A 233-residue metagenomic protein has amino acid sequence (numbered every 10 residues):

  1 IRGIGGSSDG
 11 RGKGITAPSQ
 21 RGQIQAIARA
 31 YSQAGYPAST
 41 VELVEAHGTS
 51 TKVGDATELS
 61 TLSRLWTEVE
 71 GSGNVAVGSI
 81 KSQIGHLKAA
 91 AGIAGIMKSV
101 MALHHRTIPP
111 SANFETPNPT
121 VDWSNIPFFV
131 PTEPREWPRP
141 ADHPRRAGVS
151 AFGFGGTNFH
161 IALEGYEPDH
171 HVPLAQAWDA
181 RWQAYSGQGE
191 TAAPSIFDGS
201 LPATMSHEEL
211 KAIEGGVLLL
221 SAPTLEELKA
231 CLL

Functional and structural regions predicted by a protein language model:
I1-A212, G216, L220-A222, E226-E227: Condensing-enzyme catalytic core of the thiolase-fold
L232-L233: Short amphipathic alpha-helices in soluble, non-transmembrane regions that often serve as interface/regulatory elements
